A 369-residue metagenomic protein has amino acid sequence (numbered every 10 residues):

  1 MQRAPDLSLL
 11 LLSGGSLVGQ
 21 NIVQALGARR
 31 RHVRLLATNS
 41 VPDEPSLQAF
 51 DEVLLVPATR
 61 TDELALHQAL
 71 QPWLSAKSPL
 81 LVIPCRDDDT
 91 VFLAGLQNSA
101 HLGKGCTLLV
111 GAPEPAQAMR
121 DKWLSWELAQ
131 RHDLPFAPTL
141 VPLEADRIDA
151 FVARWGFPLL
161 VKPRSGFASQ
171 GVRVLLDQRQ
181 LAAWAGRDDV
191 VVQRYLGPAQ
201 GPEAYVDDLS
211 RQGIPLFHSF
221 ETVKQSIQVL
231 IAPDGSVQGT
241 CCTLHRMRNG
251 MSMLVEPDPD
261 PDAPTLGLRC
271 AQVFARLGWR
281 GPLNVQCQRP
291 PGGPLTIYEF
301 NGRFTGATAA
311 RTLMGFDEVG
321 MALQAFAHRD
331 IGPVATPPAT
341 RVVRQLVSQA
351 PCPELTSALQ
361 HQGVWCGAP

Functional and structural regions predicted by a protein language model:
M1-G111: ATP-binding N-terminal substructure of ATP-dependent carboxylate-amine bond-forming enzymes
E52, G239-C242, G293-R303: A short beta-strand motif that forms the metal-chelation/ATP-contact edge of phosphoryl-transfer active sites
L102-R173, Q193: A conserved helix-loop-beta module that forms one wall/lid of the active-site cleft in ATP-utilizing catalytic domains
F136, P158-L160, V174-F220, Q272-R276: Conserved ATP-binding module of the ATP-grasp superfamily
G166-S169, H245-P257, N301-F316: Glycine-rich phosphate/pyrophosphate-binding beta-alpha loops
P202, V206, H218-R246: Membrane-embedded hairpin module used as a gating/binding unit in multi-pass transport and secretion proteins
I214-L216, R248-G292, I297: A long amphipathic alpha-helix within ATP-dependent nucleotide-binding catalytic cores
P290, G320-P369: Peripheral (often C-terminal) accessory segments that flank ATP-dependent C-N-forming ligase machineries
